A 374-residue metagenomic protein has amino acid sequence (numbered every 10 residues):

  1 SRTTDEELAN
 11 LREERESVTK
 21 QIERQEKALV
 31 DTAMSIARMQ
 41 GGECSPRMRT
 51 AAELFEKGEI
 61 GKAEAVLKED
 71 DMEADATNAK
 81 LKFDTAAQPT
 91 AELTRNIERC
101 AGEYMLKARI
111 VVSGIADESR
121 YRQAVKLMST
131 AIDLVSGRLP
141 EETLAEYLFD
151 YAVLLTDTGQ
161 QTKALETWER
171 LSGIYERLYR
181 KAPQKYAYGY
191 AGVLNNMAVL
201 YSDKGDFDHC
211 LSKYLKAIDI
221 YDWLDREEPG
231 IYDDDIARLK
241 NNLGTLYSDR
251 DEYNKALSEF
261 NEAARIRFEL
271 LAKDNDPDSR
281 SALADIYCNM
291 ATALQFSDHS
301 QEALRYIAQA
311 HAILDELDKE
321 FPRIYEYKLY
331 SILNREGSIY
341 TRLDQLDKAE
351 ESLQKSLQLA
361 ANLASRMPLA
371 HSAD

Functional and structural regions predicted by a protein language model:
S1-L154, T158, K163-E166, L359: Defense-system signaling and execution modules centered on TIR/cGAS-STING-like, death/scaffold domains and their
S35-M39, A76-E98, I132-T143, Y175-A187 (+4 more regions): Flexible helix-coil transition and linker loops at the boundaries of alpha-helical arrays
R99-S113, E142-D157, Y188-D203, D234-D249 (+3 more regions): Conserved alpha-helical positions within TPR/SEL1-like repeat arrays
L155, W168, Y175-R177, Y186 (+13 more regions): Tyrosine-centered aromatic motifs in long, intrinsically disordered, low-complexity repeat arrays
D219, N241, R265-F268, S281 (+9 more regions): Alpha-helical solenoid repeat scaffolds used for protein-protein interaction
